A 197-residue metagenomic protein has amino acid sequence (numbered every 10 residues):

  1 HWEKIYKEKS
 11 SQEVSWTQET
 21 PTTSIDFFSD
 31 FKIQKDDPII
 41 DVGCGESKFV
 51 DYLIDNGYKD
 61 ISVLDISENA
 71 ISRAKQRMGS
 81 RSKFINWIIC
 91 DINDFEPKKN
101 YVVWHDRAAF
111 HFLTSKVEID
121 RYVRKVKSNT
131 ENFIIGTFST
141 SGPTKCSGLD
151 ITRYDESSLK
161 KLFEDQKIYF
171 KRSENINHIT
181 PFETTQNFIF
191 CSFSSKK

Functional and structural regions predicted by a protein language model:
H1-K99, L113-K197: Class I (Rossmann-like) S-adenosyl-L-methionine-dependent methyltransferase catalytic domain, capturing the SAM-binding
V102: Conserved active-site beta-strand-loop modules that form the wall/rim of enzyme catalytic pockets and either contain
H105: A conserved beta-strand element that flanks and buttresses the S-adenosyl-L-methionine
A108-F112: Short catalytic micro-motifs in class I SAM-dependent methyltransferases
